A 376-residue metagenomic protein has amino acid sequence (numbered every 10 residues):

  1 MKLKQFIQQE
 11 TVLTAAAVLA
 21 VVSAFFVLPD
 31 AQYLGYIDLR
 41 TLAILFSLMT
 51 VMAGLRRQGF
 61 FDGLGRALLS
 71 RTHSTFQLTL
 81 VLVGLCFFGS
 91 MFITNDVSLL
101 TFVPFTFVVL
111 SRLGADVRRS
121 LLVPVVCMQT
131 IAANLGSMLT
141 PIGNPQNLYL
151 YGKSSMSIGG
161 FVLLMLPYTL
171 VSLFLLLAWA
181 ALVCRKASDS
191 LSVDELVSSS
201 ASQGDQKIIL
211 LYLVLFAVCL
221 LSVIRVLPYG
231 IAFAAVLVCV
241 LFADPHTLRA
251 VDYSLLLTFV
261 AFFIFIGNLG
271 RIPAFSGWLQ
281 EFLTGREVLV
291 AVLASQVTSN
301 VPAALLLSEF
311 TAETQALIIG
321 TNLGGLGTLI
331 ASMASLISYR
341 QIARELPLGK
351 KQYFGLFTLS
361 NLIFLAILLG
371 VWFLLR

Functional and structural regions predicted by a protein language model:
K2, F174-V236: Long, contiguous bundles of hydrophobic transmembrane helices that form the permeation core of multi-pass
L3-Q9, A31-T41, M156-Y168, A201-Q206 (+5 more regions): Interfacial loop-to-helix junctions that mark the boundaries of transmembrane helices in multi-pass membrane
E10-V12, L39-R40, R66-L80, L121-I131 (+3 more regions): Cytoplasmic-side transmembrane-helix entry/capping segments in multi-pass membrane proteins
Y36, Q58, D62-G65, V214-A312: Transmembrane helical segments that form the transport core of multi-pass membrane transport proteins
L39-T41, S70-V83, L113-V125, Q206-L210 (+2 more regions): Membrane-interfacial loop-to-helix junctions in multi-pass transporters
F76-V81, G114-M128, M156-L166, E313-L326 (+1 more regions): Membrane-interface alpha-helices at helix entry/exit sites of multi-pass transporters
F88-M138, Y149, L305-I319, P347 (+1 more regions): Hydrophobic transmembrane alpha-helices that form the pore/transport pathway of multi-pass ion and small-solute
V123, G159-Q203, L336-R376: Juxtamembrane and boundary regions of transmembrane helices in multi-pass small-molecule transporters and channels
